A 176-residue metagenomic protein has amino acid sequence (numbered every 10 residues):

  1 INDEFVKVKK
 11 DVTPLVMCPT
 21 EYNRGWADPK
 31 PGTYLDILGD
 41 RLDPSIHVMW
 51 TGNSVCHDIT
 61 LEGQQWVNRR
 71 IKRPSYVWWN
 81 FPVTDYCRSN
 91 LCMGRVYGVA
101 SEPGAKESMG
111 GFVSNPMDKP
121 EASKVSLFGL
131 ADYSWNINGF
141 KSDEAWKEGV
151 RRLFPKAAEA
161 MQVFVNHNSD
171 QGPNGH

Functional and structural regions predicted by a protein language model:
I1-D143: Catalytic-core regions of glycoside hydrolase
W135-H176: C-terminal functional modules
